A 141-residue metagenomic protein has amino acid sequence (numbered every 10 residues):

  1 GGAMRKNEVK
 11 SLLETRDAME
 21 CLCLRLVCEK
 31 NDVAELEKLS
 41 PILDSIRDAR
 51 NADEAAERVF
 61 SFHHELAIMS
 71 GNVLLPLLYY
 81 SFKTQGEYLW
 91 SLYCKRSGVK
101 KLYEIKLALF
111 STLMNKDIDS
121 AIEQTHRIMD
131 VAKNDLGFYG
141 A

Functional and structural regions predicted by a protein language model:
G1-E65, E104-R127: All-alpha effector-binding/dimerization core of bacterial HTH-type transcriptional repressors
C23, L78-Y79: Short alpha-helical scaffolding segments that buttress acidic/His motifs in well-ordered protein cores
C28, G71, T84: Residue-level marker of positions within ordered structural domains that often coincide with functionally constrained
D32, L36, L75-P76, S91 (+1 more regions): Secondary-structure boundary/capping residues
L43, S81-A141: C-terminal all-alpha effector/ligand-binding and dimerization domain of prokaryotic HTH-type transcriptional repressors
E54-R58, V73, L77, R96-K100: Amphipathic alpha-helical packing segments from all-alpha helical-bundle domains
G71-V73, K116-D117: Short loop-to-helix capping motifs
